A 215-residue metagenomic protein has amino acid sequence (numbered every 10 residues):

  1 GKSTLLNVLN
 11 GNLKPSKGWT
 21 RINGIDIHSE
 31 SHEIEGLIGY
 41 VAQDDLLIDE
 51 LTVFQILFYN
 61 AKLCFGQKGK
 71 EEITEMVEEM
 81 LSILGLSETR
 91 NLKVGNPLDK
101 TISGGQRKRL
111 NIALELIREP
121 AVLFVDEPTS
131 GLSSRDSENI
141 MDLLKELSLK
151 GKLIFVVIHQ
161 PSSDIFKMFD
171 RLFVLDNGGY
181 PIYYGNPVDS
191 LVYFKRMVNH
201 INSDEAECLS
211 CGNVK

Functional and structural regions predicted by a protein language model:
N10: Helix-to-loop junction immediately C-terminal to a conserved catalytic motif
K14, W19-E33: ABC ATPase NBD Q-loop/coupling interface
D49-G66, M76: Q-loop/switch helix immediately C-terminal to the Walker
E72-K93: Conserved ABC ATPase "signature" region
E115-L116: ABC ATPase C-loop
E119: Conserved catalytic motifs of ABC-family nucleotide-binding domains
L123-E127: Catalytic Walker B motif of ABC-type/P-loop ATPase nucleotide-binding domains
S137-K150: Helical segment within the ABC ATPase nucleotide-binding domain
